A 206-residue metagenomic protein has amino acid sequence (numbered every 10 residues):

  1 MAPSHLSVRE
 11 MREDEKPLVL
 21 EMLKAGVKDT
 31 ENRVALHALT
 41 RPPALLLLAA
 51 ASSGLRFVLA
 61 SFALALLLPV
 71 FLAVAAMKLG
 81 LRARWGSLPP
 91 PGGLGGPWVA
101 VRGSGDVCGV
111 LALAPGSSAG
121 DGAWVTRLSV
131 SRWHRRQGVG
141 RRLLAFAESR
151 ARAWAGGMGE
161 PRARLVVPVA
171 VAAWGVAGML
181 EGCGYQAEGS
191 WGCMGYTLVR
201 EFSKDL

Functional and structural regions predicted by a protein language model:
M1-D14, A25-F57, P69-A73: Conserved N-terminal entry element of GNAT/NAT acetyltransferase domains
A38, A50-A73, W85-L113: Conserved beta-hairpin
G95, Y196-E201: Short hydrophobic/aromatic beta-strand or adjacent loop that forms the aromatic wall/cage of a ligand/substrate-binding
A114, G120-W133: Conserved acetyl-CoA binding element of GNAT-fold acetyltransferases
D121-A123, A151-A172, G178: Conserved GNAT acetyl-CoA-binding A-motif
R132, R136-A153, G178, G182: Conserved acetyl-CoA-binding loop-helix of GNAT-fold acetyltransferases
R141, G157, A170-L198: Conserved active-site alpha-helix within GNAT-family acetyltransferase domains
